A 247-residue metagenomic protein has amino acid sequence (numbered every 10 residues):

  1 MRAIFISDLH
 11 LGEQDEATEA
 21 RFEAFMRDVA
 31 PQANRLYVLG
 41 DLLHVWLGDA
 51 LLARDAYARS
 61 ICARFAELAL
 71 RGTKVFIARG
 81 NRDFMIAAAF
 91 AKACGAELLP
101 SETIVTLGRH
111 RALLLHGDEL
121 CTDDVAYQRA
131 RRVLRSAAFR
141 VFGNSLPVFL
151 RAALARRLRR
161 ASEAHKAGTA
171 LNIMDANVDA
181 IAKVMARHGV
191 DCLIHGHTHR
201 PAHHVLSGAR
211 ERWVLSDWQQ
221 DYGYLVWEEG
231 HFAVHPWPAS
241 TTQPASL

Functional and structural regions predicted by a protein language model:
R2, L11-L107: Core catalytic region of metal-dependent phosphoesterases/phosphodiesterases, especially metallo-beta-lactamase-like
A3-F5, L36-V38, L113, I194: Residue-level marker for buried hydrophobic side chains located in beta-strands that build the well-ordered beta-sheet
F5, L9, P238-T242, L247: A structural signal for the main folded, soluble domain(s) of proteins
F5, V38, T106-L107, H203-V205 (+1 more regions): Generic beta-strand structural signal
D8, D41, G80, H116 (+2 more regions): Active-site glycine-centered loops adjacent to acidic/histidine catalytic or metal-binding residues that shape
E16, D123-A126, T242-L247: A short, polar/proline- and glycine-enriched secondary-structure boundary/capping micro-motif
A93-P100, R111, D118, D124-R129 (+1 more regions): Conserved beta-sheet core of the metallophosphoesterase superfamily
L115-A176: Active-site-proximal loop/helix segment associated with metal-binding centers of metalloenzymes
